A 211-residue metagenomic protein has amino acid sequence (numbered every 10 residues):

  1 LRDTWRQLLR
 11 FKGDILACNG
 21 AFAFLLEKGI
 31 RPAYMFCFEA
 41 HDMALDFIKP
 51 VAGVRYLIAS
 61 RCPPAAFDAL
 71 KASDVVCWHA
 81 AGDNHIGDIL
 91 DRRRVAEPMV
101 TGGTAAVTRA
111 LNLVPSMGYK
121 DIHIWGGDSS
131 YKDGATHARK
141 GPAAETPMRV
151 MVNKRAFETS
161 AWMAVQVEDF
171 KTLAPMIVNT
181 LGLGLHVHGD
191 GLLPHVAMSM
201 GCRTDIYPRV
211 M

Functional and structural regions predicted by a protein language model:
L1-M211: Metal-ion/cofactor- or nucleotide/acyl-coenzyme-handling active-site neighborhoods
